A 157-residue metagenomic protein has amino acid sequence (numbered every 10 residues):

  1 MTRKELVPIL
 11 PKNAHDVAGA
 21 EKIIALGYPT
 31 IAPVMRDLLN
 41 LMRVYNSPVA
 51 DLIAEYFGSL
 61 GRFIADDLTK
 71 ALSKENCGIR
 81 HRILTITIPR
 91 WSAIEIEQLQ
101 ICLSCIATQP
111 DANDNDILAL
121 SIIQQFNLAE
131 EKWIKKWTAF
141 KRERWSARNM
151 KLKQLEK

Functional and structural regions predicted by a protein language model:
M1-P8, P29-L41, R62-L72, A93-A107 (+1 more regions): Amphipathic alpha-helical scaffolding segments comprising HEAT/armadillo-like alpha-solenoid repeats
T2-R3, Q100-K157: Eukaryotic acidic, Ser/Thr-rich intrinsically disordered low-complexity regions
P8, H15-P29, N40, P48-L60 (+3 more regions): Structural detector for internal amphipathic alpha-helices that build alpha-solenoid repeat scaffolds
N13, M35, Y56, F63 (+6 more regions): Residue-level detector of solvent-exposed, low-hydrophobicity positions
Y45-N46, E75-C77, P110-A112, W145: Short inter-helical turns and helix N-cap capping residues of alpha-solenoid HEAT/ARM repeat scaffolds
R62-A65, N76-R80, S92-E95, F126-E130 (+1 more regions): Short amphipathic alpha-helical patches
